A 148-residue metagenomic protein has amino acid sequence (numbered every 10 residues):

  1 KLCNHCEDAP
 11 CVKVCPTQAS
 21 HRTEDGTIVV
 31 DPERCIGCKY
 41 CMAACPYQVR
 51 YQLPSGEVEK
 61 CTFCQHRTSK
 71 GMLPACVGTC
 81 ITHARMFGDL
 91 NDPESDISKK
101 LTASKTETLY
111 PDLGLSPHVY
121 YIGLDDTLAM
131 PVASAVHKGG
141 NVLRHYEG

Functional and structural regions predicted by a protein language model:
K1-G148: Non-ligating segments of multi-cofactor redox enzymes
